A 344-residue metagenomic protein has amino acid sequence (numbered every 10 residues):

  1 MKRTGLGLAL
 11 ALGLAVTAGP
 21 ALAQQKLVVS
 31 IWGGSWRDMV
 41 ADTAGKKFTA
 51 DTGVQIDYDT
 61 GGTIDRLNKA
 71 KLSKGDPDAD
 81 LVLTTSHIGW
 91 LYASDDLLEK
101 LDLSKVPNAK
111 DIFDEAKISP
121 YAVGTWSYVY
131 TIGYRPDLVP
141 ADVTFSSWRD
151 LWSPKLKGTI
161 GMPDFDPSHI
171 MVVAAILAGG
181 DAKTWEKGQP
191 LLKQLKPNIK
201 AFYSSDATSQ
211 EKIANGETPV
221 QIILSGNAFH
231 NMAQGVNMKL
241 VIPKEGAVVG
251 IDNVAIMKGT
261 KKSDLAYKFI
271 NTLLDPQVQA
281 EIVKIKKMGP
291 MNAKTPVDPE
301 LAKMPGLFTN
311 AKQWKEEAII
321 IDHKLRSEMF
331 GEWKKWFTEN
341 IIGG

Functional and structural regions predicted by a protein language model:
Q24-W90: Early extracytoplasmic/lumenal segment of secretory-pathway proteins
W32-A41, D78-E217: Extracytoplasmic ligand-binding site segments that recognize negatively charged/polar headgroups
I88-L91, A214, P219-N237: A ligand-binding cleft/hinge motif common to bilobed small-molecule-binding domains
L98-P107, Y121-V123, V220, V236-V248 (+1 more regions): Short beta-strand->loop
Y128, P190-L195, Q234-K258, K303: Periplasmic-binding protein-like
T131-L138, A175-A178, G250-S263, I270 (+1 more regions): A bilobed periplasmic-binding-protein/Venus flytrap-type ligand-binding module shared by bacterial periplasmic
M257-E317: Mature extracytoplasmic/periplasmic domains
W314-G344: Conserved C-terminal helix/tail region of periplasmic/extracytoplasmic solute-binding proteins
